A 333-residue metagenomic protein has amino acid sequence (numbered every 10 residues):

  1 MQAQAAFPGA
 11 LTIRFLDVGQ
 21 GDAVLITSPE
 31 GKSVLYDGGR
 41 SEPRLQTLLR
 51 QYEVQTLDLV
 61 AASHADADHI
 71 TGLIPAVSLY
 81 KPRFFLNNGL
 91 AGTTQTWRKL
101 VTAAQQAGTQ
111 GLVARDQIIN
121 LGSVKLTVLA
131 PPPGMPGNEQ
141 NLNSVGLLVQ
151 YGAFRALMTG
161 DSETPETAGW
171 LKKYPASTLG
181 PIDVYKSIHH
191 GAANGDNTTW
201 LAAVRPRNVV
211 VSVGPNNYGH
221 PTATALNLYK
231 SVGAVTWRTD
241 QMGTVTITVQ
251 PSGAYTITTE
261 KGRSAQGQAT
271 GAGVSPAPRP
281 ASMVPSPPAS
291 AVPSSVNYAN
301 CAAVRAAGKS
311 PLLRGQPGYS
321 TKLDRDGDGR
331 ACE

Functional and structural regions predicted by a protein language model:
M1-A291: Non-globular, low-confidence helical/coil segments that flank catalytic cores
R279-E333: Mature, structured domains enriched in cysteine- and short glycine motifs
